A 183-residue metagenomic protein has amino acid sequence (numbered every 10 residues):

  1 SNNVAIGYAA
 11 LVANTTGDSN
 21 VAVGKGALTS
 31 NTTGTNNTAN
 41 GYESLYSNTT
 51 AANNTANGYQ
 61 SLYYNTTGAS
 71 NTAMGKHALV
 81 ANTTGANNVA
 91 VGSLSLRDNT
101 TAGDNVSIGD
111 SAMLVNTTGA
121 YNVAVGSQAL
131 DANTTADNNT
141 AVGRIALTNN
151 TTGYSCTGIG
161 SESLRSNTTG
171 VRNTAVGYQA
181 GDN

Functional and structural regions predicted by a protein language model:
S1-N183: Glycine- and small/polar-enriched repetitive beta-structure motifs of secreted/surface proteins
